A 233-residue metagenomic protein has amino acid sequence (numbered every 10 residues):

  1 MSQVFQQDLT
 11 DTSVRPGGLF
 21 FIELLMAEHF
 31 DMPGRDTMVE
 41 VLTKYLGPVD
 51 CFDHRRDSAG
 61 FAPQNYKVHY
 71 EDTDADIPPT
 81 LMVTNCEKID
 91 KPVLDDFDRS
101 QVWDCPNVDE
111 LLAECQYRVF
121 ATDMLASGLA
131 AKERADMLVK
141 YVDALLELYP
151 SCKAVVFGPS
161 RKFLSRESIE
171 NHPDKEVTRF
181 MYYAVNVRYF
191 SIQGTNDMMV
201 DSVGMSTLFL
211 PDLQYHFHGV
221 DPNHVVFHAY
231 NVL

Functional and structural regions predicted by a protein language model:
M1-Y45: N-terminal alpha-helical "arm" segments
P16-G18, A62, A75-I77, L112-C115 (+1 more regions): A short, structural micro-pattern
G17-F21, E110-G128, G204-Q214: Glycine-rich, often proline-containing surface loops adjacent to acidic residues and nearby aromatics that form
M26, F30, A126-R134, F217-H224: Conserved aromatic-histidine-acidic binding/catalytic patches
F30-E110: N-terminal low-complexity, intrinsically disordered segments
M38-D50, Y141-Y149, A229-L233: Hydrophobic, Leu/Ile/Phe/Ala-enriched alpha-helical segments that form helix-helix packing faces
V83-N186: Internal, hydrophobic cores of structured domains that mediate oligomerization or house catalytic pockets within large
F157-L233: Aromatic/basic-lined ligand-recognition segments that form π-stacking hydrophobic pockets flanked by Lys/Arg to engage
